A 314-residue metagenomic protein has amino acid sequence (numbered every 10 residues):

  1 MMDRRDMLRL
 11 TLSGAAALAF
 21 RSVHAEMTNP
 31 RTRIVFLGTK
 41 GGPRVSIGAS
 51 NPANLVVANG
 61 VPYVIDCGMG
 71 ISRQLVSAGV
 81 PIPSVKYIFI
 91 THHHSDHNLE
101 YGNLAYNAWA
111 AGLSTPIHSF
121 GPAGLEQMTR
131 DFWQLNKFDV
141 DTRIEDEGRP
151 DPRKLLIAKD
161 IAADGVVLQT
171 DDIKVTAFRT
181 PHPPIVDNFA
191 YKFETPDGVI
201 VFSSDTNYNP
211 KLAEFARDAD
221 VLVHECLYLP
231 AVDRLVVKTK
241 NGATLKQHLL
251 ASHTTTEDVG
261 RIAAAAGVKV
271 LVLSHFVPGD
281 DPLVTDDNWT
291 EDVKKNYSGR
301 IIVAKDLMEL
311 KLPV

Functional and structural regions predicted by a protein language model:
M2-R4, L8-V201, N207, L212 (+1 more regions): Binuclear metal-dependent hydrolase catalytic cores
F189-A190, D197-V199, N207-D306: Cap/insert and terminal regions of metallo-dependent hydrolase folds
L222, P313-V314: Short, solvent-exposed mixed-charge patches
